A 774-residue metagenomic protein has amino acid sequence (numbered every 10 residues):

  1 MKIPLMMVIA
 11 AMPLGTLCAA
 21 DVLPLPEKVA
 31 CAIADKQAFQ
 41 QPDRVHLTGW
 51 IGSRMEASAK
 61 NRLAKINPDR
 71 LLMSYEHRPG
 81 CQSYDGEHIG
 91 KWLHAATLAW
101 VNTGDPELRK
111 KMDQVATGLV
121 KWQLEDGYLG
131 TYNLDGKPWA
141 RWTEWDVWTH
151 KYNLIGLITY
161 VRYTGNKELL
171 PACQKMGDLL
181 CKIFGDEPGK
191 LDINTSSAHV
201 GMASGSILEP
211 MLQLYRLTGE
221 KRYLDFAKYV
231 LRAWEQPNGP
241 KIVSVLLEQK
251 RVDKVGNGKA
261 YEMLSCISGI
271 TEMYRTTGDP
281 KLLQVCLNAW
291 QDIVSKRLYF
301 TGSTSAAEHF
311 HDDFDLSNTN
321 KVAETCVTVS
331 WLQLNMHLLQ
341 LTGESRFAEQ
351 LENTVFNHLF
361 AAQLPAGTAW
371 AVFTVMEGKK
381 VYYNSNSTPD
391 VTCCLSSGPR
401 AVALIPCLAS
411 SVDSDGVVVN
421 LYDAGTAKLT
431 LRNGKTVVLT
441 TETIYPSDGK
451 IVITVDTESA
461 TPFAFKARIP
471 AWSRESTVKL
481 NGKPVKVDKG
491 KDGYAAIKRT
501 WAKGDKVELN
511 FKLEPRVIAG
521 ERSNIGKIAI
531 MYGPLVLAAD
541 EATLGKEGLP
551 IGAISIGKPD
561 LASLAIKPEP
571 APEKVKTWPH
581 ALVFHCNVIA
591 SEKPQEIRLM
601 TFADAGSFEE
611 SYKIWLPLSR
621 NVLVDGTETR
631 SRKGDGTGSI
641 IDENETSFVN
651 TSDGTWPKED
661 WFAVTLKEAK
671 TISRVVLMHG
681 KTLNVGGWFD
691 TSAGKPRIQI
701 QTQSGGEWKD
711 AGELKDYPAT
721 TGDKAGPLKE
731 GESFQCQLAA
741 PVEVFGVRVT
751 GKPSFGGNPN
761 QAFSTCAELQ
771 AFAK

Functional and structural regions predicted by a protein language model:
M6-T16: Bacterial N-terminal signal peptides
D21-P106, K110, W139-Y163, G201-R222 (+4 more regions): Aromatic (Trp/Tyr) and acidic
W92, P106-R141, R297-S305, Q363: Helix-terminus loop motifs that line ligand-binding clefts
D135-V147, L154, L170-M202: Asp-box/WD-like beta-propeller blade repeats and closely related beta-sheet repeat scaffolds
A227, C286, A348-N357, A362-V455 (+4 more regions): C-terminal beta-rich recognition modules with glycine/proline-rich loops and embedded aromatic residues
A464, K506-E508, G746-R748: Short, conserved beta-strand segments of beta-strand-rich sandwich/propeller modules, principally
S473-K498, V517-S523, G712-G726: Solvent-exposed beta-strand/loop surfaces of large extracellular or lumenal domains
D642-L714, L728-K774: Aromatic, loop-rich ligand-recognition surfaces of beta-strand-rich domains
